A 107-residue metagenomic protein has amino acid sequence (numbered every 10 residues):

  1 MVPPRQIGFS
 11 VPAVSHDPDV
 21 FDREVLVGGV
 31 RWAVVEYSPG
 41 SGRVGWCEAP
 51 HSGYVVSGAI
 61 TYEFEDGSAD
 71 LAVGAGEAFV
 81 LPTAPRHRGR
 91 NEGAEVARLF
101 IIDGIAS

Functional and structural regions predicted by a protein language model:
M1-P39, V44: A short, N-terminal "cap"/entry segment at the start of jelly-roll beta-barrel domains of the cupin/DSBH fold
Y37, C47-Y62: Short, conserved beta-strand element in jelly-roll/cupin
G42-R43, G58-E63, A78: Short beta-strand segments in beta-sandwich/barrel cores
G67-A84: Short acidic-glycine-tyrosine-enriched beta hairpin
V80, A94-S107: A short hydrophobic beta-strand segment most commonly corresponding to one strand of the jelly-roll/cupin
R88-E92: Short, exposed beta-strand-loop hairpins at the edges of beta-sheets in extracellular/periplasmic proteins
